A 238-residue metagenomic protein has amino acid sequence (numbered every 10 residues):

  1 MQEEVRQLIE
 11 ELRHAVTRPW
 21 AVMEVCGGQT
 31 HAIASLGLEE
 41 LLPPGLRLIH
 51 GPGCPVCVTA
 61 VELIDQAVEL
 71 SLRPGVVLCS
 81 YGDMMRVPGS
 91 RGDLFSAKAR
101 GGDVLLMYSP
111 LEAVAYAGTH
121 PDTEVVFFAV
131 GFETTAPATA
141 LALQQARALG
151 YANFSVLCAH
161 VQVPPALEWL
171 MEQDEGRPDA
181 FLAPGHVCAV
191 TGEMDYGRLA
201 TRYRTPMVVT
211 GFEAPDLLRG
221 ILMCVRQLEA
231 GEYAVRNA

Functional and structural regions predicted by a protein language model:
M1-D122, A136, A140, A146-L149 (+4 more regions): Metallocofactor- and cofactor-centric catalytic cores in central/energy metabolism, strongly enriched
P19-V22, N153-F154, A230-A238: Flexible, glycine/charged-enriched surface loops at secondary-structure junctions
P137-L141, E168-L170, G192-D195, R219-I221: A short secondary-structure junction signal
L157-A159, V163, P184-G185: Ligand/cofactor pocket segment of small-molecule handling proteins
R177-A238: A conserved active-site cap/scaffold subdomain adjacent to cofactor or substrate pockets
